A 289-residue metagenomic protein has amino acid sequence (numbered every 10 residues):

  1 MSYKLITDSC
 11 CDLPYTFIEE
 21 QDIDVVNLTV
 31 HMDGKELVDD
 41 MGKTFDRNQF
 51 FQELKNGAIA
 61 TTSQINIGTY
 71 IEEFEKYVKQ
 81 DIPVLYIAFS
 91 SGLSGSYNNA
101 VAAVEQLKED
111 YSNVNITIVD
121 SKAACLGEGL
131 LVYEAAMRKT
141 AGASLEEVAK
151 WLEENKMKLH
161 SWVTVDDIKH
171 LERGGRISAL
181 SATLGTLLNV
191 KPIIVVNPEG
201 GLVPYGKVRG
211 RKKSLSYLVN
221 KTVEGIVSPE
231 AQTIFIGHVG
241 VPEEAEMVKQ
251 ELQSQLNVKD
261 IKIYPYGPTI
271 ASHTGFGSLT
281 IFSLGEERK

Functional and structural regions predicted by a protein language model:
K4, C10-I18, I23-T29, G34 (+5 more regions): Mixed-charge interfacial surface used for oligomerization/domain docking and macromolecular partner engagement
K4-Q64, T69: N-terminal glycine-rich anion-binding loop in soluble enzyme alpha/beta folds
T44-F51, F74, K79, Q106: A short glycine/small-residue-enriched secondary-structure motif
K55-Y86, S90-L93, N98-A102, A149: Glycine-rich phosphate- or other oxyanion-binding loops that anchor nucleotides, phosphorylated ligands
A88-S90, V119-K122: Short beta-strand->loop
